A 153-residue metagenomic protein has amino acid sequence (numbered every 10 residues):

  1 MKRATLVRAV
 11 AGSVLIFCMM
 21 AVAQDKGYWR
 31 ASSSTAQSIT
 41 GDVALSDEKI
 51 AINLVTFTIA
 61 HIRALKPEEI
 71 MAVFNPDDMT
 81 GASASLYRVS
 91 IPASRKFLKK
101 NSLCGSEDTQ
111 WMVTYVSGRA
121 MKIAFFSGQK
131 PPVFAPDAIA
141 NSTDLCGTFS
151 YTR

Functional and structural regions predicted by a protein language model:
M1-R8: Positively charged n-region of N-terminal signal peptides that target proteins for export
R8-C18: Bacterial N-terminal signal peptides
M19-Q24: Sec/Tat signal peptide C-region and signal peptidase I cleavage site
D25-G27, A31-R63, S94-D108, M112: Short, solvent-exposed loop/hinge segments that bridge or flank secondary-structure elements
T40-A82, I123-F134, I139-R153: N-terminal glycine/threonine-rich, aromatic-flanked beta-hairpin/loop signature
K66-M112: Mid-chain, structured segments of secreted extracytoplasmic proteins
E107-W111, R119, G128: Charge/polar-rich, low-complexity and marginally structured segments
W111-Y115, T152-R153: Extracellular/mature segments of secreted proteins
